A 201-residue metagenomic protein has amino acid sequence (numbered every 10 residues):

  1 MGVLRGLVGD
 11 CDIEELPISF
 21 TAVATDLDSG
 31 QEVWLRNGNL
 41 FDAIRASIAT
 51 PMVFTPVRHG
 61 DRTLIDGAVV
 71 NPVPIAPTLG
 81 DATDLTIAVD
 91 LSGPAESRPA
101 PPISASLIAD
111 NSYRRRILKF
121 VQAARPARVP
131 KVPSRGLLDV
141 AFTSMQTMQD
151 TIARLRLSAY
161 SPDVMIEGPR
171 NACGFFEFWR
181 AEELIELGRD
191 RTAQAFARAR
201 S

Functional and structural regions predicted by a protein language model:
M1-S201: Patatin-like phospholipase
